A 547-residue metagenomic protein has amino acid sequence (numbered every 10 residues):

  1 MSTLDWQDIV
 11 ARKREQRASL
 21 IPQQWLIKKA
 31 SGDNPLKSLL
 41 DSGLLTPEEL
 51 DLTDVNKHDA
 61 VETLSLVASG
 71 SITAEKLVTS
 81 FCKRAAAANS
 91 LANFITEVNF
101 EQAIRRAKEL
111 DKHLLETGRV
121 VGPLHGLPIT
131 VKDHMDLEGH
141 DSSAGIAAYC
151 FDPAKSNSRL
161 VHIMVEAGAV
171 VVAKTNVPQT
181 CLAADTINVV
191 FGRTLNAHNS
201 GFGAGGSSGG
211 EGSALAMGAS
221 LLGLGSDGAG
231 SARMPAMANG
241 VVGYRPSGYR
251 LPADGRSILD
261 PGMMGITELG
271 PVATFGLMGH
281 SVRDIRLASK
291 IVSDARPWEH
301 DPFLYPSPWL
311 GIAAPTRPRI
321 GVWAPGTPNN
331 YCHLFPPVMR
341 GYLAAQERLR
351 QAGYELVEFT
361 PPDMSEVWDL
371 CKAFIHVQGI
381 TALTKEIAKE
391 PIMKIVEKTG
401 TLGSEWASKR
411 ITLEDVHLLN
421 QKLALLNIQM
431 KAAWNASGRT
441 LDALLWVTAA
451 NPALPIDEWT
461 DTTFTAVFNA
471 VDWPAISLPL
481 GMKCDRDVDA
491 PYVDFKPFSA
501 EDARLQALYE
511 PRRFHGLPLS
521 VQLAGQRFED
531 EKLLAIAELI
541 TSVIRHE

Functional and structural regions predicted by a protein language model:
M1-E116, I291-A466, A470, G481-R513 (+2 more regions): Amidase signature
E62-S69, A148-D152, A273-H280, W406-S408 (+1 more regions): Short, well-ordered beta-strand elements within core beta-sheets of diverse protein domains
C82, G118-E138, V171-K174, F191 (+2 more regions): ATP-grasp fold ATP-binding core
A88-N89, P123-L160: Enzymes and membrane/adaptor proteins characterized by extended Gly/Ser/Thr/Asp/Glu-rich, aromatic-dotted
D133-H134, K174-N176, G225-G228, P325 (+2 more regions): Active-site-proximal beta-strand/loop segments in catalytic clefts of secreted hydrolases
D141-S142, L182-T186, R233-A238, G255-S257 (+4 more regions): Short acidic, glycine/serine/threonine-rich loops at helix termini
N157-V292, V471-P479, S520: Short glycine/serine-rich loop segments
